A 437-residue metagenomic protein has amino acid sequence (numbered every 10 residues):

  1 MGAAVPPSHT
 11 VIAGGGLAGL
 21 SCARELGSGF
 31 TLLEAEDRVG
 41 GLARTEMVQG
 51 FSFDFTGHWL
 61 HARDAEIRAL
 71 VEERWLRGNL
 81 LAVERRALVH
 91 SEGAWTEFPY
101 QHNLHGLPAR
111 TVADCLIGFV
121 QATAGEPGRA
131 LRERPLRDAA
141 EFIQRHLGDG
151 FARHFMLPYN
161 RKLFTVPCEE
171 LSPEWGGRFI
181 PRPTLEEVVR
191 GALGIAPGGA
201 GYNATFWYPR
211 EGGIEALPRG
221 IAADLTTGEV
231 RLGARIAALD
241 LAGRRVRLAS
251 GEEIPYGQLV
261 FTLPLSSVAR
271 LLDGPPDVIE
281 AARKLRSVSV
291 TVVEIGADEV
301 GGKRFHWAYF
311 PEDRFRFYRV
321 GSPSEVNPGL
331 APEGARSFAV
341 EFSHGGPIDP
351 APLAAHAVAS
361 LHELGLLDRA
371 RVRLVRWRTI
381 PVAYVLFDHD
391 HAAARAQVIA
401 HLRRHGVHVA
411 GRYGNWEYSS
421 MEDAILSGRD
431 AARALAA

Functional and structural regions predicted by a protein language model:
A4-A18: Beta1/beta-strand and adjacent pyrophosphate-binding region of the FAD-binding site in flavoprotein oxidoreductases
A13, G27-V48: Glycine-rich FAD pyrophosphate-binding loop
A18, R38, S266: Conserved Rossmann-like nucleotide-cofactor binding loop
Q49-A130: Dinucleotide-binding Rossmann-like beta1-alpha1 core, especially the glycine-rich loop that anchors the ADP
A94, H105, T111-V112, L116-R244: Active-site/ligand-binding neighborhood in enzyme catalytic cores
V230-L272: Acidic, glycine-rich loop-and-beta core segments that form the ion-binding/anion-interacting portion of active sites
Y256-Q258, T262, S266-H408: C-terminal segments that line or cap access tunnels to active or ligand-binding sites in enzymes and enzyme-associated
H389-A437: C-terminal lid/capping helical subdomain adjacent to the catalytic/cofactor pocket in oxidative enzymes
